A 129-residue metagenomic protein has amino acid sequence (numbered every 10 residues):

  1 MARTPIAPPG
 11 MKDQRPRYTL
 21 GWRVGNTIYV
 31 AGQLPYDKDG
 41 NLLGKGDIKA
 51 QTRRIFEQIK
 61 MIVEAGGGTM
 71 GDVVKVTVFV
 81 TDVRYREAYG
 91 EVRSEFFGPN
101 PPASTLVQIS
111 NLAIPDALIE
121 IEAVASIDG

Functional and structural regions predicted by a protein language model:
M1-E57, M61-V74, V80-G129: N-terminal presequence-like segments and the immediate start of the first folded domain
